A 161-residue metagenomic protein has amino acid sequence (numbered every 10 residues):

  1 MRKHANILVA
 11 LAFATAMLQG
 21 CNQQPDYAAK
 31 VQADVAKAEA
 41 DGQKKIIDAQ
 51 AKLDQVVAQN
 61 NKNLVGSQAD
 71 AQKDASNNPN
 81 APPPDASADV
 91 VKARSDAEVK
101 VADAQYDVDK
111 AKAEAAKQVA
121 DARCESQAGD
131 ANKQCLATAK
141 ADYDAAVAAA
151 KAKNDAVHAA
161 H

Functional and structural regions predicted by a protein language model:
M1-L8: Bacterial N-terminal signal peptides that target proteins for export
H4, Q32, S87-D89: Hydrophobic alpha-helical segments with strong N-terminal bias
M17-G20: C-terminal motif of bacterial Sec signal peptides marking the signal peptidase cleavage site
N22-Q24: Bacterial signal peptide processing site
Y27-Q43: Leu/Val/Ala/Ile-rich N-terminal alpha-helices, chiefly Sec-type signal peptides and the beginnings
K45-D48, K52, V56-Q59, N63-A160: Surface-exposed, polar/charged faces of alpha-helical domains in mature secreted/periplasmic/lumenal proteins
